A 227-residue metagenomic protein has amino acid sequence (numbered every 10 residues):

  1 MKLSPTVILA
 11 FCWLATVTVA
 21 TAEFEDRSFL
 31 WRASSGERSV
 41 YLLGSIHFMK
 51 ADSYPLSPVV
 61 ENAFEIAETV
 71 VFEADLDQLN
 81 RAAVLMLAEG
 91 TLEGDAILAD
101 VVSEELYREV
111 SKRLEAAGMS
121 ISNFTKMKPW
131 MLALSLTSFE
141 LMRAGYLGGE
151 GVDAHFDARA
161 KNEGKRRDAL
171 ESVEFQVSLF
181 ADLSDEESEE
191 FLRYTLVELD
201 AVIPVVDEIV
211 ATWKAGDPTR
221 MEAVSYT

Functional and structural regions predicted by a protein language model:
M1-I8: Bacterial N-terminal signal peptides that target proteins for export
I8-T16: Bacterial N-terminal signal peptides
A15-T18, S45: Prokaryotic Sec-type signal peptides and long signal-anchor helices with extended Leu/Ile/Val-rich h-regions
A20-A22: Boundary at the C-terminal end of the N-terminal hydrophobic targeting segment
R27-Y226: Structured, acidic catalytic/metal-binding patches in enzyme active sites
